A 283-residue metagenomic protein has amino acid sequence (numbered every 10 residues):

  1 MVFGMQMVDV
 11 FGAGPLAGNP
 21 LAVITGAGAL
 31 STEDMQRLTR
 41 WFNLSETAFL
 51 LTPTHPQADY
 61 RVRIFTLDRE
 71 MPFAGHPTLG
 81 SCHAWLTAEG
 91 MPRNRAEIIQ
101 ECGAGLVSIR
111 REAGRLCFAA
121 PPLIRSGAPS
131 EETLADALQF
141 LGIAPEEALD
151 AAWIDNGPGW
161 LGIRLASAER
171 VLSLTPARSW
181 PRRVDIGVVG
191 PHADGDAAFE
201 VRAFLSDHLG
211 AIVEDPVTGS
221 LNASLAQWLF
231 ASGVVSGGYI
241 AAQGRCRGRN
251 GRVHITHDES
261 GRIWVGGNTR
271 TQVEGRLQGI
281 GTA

Functional and structural regions predicted by a protein language model:
M1-A17, I143: N-terminal, positively charged, Ser/Thr/Ala/Gly-biased leader segments that form transit/presequence-like amphipathic
L16-I24: Generic N-terminal amphipathic, Lys/Arg-enriched alpha-helix
N19-P20, P158-W160, D185-I186: Short, surface-exposed beta-edge/turn micro-motifs
L21, G28-M35, R40-D59, I64-T66 (+1 more regions): Acidic/His- and Gly-rich active-site-bordering loop/insert found across diverse amide/peptide-bond hydrolases
L44-R61, R178-I212, I240-I263: Conserved phosphate-donor
A58-D59, F65-R182, V217, F230-A283: Acidic, low-complexity central loop/insert segments
E200, F204, H208-L209, E214-A231: A two-mode feature
